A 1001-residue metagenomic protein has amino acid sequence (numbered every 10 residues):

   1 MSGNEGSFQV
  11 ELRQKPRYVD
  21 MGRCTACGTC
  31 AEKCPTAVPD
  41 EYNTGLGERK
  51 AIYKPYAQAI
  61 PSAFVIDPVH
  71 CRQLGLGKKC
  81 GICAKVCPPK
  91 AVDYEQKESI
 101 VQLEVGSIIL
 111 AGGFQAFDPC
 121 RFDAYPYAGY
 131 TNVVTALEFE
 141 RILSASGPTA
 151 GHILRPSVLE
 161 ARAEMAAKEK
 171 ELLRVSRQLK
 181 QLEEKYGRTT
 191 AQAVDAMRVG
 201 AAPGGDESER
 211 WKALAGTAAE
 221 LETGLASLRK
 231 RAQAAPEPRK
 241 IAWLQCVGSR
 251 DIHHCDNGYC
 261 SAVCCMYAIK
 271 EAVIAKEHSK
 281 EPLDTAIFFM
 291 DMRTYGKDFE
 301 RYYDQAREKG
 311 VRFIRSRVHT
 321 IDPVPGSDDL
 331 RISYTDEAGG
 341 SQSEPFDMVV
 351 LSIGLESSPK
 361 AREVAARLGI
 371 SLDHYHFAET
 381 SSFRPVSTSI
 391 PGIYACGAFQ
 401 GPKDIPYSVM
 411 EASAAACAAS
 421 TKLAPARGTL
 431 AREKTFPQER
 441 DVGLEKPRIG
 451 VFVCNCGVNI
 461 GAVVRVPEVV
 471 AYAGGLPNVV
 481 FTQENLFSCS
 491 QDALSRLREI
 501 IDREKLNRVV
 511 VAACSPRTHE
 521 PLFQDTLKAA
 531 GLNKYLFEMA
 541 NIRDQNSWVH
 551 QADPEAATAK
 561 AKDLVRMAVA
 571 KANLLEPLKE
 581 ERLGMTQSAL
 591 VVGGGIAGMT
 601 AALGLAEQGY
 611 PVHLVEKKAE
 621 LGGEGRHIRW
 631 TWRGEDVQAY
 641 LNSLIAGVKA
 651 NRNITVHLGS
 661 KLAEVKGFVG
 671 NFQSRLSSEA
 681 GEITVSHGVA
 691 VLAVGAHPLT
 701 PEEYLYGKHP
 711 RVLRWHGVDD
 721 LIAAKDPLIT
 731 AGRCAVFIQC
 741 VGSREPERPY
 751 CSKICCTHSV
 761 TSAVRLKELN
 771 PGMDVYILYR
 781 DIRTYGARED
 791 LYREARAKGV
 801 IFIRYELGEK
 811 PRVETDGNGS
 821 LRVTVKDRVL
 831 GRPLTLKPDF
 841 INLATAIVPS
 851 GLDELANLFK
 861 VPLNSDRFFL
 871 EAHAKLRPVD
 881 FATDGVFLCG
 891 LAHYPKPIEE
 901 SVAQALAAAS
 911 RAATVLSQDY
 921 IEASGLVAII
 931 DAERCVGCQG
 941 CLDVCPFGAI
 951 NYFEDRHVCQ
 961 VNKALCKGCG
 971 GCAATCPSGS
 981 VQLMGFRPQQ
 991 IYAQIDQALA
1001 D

Functional and structural regions predicted by a protein language model:
M1-G205, E209-D1001: Residues forming the flavin
